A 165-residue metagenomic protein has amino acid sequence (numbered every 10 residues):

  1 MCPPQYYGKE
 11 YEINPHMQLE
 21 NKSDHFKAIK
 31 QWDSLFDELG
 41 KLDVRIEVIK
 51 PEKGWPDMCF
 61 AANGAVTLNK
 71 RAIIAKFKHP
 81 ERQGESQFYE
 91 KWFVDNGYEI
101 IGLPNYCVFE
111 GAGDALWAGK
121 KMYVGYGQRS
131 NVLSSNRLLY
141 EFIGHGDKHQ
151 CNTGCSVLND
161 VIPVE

Functional and structural regions predicted by a protein language model:
M1-E165: The feature marks the mature, well-folded catalytic cores of soluble enzymes
